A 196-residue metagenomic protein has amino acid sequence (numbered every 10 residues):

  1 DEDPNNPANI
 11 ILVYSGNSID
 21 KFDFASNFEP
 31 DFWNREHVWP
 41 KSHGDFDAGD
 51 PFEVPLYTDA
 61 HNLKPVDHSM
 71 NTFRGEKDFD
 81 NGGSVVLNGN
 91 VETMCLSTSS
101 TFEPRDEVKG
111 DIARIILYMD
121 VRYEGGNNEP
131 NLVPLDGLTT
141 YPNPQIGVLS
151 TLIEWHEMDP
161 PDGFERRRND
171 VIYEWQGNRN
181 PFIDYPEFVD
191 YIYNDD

Functional and structural regions predicted by a protein language model:
D1-F28: Aromatic-lined ligand-binding clefts that engage carbohydrates, nucleic acids, or primary amines
S26-D196: Domain-level detector of nuclease and nuclease-like folds in predominantly extracellular/periplasmic contexts
